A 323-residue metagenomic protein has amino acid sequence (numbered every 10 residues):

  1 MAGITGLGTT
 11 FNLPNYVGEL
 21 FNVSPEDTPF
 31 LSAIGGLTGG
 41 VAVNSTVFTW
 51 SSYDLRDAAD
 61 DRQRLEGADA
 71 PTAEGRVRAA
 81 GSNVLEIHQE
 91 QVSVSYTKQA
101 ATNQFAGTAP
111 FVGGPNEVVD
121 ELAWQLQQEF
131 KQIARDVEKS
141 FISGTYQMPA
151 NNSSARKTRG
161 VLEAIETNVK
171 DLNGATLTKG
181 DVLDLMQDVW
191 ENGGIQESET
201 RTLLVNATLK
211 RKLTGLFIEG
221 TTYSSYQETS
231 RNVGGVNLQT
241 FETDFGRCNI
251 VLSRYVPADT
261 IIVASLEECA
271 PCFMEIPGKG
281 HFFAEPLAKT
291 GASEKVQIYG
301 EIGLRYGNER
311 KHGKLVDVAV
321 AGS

Functional and structural regions predicted by a protein language model:
M1-N249, S253-S323: Flexible, glycine/threonine- and acidic-rich loop/arm segments that mediate assembly and lattice contacts in viral
